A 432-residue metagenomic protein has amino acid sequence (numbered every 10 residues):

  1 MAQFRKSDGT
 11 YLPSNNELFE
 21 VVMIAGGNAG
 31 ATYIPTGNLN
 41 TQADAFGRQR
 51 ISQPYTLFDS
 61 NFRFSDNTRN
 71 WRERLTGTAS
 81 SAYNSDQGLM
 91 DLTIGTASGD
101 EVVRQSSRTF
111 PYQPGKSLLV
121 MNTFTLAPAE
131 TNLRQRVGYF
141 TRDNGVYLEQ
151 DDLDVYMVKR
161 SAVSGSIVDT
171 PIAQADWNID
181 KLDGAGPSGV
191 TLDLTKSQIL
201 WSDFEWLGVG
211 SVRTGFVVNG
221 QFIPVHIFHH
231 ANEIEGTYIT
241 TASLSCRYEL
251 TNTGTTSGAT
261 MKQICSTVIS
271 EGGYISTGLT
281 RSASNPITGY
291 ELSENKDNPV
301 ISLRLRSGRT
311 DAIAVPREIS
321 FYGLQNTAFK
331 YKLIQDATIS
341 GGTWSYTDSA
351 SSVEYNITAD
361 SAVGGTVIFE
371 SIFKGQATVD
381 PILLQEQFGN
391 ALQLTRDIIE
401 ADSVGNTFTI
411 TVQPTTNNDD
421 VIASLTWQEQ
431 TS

Functional and structural regions predicted by a protein language model:
M1-R74, I275-T327: Extended, low-complexity segments enriched in Ser/Thr/Gly and acidic residues that occur primarily in surface-exposed
L92-T170, R304-A312, E318-S345: Secretory/extracellular carbohydrate-interaction modules and structurally similar beta-sandwich "look-alikes"
T109-V120, G189-K196, A401: Extracellular/lumenal carbohydrate-interaction signature centered on repeated Trp-anchored short motifs
E130-D152, N219-P224, S403-N406, V412-S432: C-terminal interaction-tip segments
R134-S197, V367-T378, L383: Glycine-aromatic-enriched beta-strand/loop faces of beta-sandwich-type recognition domains, especially lectin-like
Y147, L192-L194, W201-I287: Aromatic sugar-binding interfaces of carbohydrate-active proteins
T240-L250, R317-I319, R396-N417: Noncatalytic modules at the cell exterior or secretory-pathway interfaces, chiefly beta-strand-rich lectin/adhesion
S352-R396: Extended, solvent-exposed segments with strong compositional bias
